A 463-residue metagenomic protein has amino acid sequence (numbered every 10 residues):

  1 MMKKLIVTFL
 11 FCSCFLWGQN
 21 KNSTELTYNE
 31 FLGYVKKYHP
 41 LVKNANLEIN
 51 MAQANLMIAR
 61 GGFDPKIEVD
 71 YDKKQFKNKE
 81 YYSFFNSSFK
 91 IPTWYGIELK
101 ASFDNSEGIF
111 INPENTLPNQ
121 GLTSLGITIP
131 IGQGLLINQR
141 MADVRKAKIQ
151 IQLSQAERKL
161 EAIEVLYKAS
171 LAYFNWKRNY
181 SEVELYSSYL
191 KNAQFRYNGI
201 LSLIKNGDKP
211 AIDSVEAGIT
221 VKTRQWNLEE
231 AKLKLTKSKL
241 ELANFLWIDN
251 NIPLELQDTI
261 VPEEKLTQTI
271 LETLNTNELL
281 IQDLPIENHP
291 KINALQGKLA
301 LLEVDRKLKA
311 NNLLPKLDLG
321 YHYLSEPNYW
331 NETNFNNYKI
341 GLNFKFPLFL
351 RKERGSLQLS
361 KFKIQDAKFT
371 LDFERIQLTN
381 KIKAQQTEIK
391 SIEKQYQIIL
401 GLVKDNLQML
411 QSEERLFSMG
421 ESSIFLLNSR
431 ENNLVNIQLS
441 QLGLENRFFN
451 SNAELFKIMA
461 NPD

Functional and structural regions predicted by a protein language model:
L5-C14: Sec-dependent N-terminal signal peptides
G18-Y82, Q139-R140, K146-K148, D208 (+7 more regions): Bacterial Sec-pathway N-terminal export signals of envelope proteins
L32, V42-A45, I49-A59, E161-S187 (+7 more regions): Amphipathic alpha-helical coiled-coil segments
I67-Y81, G96-P118, L122-L160, N312-Y338 (+1 more regions): Small/polar (Gly/Ser/Thr/Ala-rich) solvent-exposed segments that form structured loops/beta-strands/short helices used
S88, G126, D305-L308, N343-K345: Outer-membrane beta-barrel architecture
K90, T123-L125, K234, E241 (+2 more regions): Membrane-embedded alpha-helical bundles of multi-pass transporters/translocases, especially carrier/permease families
Q155-I281, E388, I392, N433-L434 (+2 more regions): Periplasmic alpha-helical coiled-coil/stalk elements that build and connect Gram-negative outer-membrane
A231, P290, L444: Metallo-beta-lactamase
